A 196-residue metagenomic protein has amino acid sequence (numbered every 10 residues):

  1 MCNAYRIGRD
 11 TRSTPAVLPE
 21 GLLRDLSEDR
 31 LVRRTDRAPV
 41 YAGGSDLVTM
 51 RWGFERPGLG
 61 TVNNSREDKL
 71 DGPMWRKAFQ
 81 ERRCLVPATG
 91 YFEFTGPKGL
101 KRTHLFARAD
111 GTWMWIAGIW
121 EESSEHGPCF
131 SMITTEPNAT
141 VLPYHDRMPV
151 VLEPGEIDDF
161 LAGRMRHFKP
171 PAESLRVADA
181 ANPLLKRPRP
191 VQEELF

Functional and structural regions predicted by a protein language model:
M1-F196: Short linear sequence motif anchored by a di-proline
